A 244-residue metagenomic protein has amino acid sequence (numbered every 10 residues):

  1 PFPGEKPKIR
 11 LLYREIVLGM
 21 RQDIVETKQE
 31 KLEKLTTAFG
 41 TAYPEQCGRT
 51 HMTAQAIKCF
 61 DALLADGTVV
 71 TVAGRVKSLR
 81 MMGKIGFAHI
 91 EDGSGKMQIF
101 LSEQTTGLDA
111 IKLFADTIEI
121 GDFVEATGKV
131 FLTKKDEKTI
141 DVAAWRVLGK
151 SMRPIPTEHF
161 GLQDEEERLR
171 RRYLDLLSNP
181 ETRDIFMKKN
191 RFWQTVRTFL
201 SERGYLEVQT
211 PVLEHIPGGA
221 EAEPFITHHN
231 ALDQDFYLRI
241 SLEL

Functional and structural regions predicted by a protein language model:
P1-G19: N-terminal amphipathic/basic-hydrophobic helices that include classical n-h-c signal peptides and signal-anchor
Y13-L244: Class II aminoacyl-tRNA synthetase catalytic cores and aaRS-like
